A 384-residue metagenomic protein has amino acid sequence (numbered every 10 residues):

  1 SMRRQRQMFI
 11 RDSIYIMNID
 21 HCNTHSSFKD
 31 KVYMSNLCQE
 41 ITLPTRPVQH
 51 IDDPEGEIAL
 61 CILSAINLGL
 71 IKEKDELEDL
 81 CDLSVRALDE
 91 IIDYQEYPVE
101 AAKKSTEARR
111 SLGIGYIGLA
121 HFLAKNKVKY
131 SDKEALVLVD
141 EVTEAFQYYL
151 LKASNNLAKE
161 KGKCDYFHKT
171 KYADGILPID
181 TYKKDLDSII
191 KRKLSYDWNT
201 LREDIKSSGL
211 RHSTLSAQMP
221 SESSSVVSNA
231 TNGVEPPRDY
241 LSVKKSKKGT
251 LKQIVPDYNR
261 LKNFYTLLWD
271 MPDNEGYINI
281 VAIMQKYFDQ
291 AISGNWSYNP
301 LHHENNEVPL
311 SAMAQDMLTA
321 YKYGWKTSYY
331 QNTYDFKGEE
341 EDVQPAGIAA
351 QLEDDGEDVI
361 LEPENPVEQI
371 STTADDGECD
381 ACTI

Functional and structural regions predicted by a protein language model:
S1-I10: Single conserved hydrophobic/aromatic residue that forms the stacking wall/gate of nucleotide- or nucleobase-binding
R4, N18-K31, A101-L112, L136-E144 (+5 more regions): A glycine-rich phosphate-binding loop feature that marks nucleotide/adenosyl-phosphate handling sites
I14-T106, S111, Y116-N126, A230-G233 (+1 more regions): Function-dense linear segments that define catalytic or interfacial modules in macromolecule-processing proteins
Q39-P47, L88, I92-D93, K191-S195 (+2 more regions): Catalytic alpha/beta core of large soluble enzyme barrels
H50-P54, I71-D79, A102-I114, N126-A145 (+5 more regions): Alpha-helix capping and helix-loop boundary segments enriched in small/acidic/polar residues
L63, L119, E222, A320 (+1 more regions): Hydrophobic, well-ordered secondary-structure elements that form the walls of internal hydrophobic environments
C81-K103, K129-S221, S293: Internal maturation/activation junctions in enzymes
D342-I384: Acidic, low-complexity intrinsically disordered tails
